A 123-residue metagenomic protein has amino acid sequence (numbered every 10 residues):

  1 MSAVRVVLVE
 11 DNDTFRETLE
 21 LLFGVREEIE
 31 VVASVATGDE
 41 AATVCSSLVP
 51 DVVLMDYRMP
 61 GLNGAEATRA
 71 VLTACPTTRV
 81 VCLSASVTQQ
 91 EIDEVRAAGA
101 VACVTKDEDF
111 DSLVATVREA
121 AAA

Functional and structural regions predicted by a protein language model:
E10: Conserved acidic carboxylate
D13-A33: Two-component/phosphorelay signaling modules centered on CheY-like receiver
S34, V53, V80, C103-V104: Two-component signal transduction core modules
T37-E40, P60-E66: Acidic catalytic/metal-coordinating carboxylates
L48-L54: Active-site beta3 strand of CheY-like receiver
D56, S84: Active-site residues of response regulator receiver
A65-P76: Short amphipathic alpha-helix used as the core "switch/output" element in two-component signaling
V87-V104, E108, A115: Alpha4 helix (beta4-alpha4-beta5 surface) of REC/receiver domains from two-component response regulators
